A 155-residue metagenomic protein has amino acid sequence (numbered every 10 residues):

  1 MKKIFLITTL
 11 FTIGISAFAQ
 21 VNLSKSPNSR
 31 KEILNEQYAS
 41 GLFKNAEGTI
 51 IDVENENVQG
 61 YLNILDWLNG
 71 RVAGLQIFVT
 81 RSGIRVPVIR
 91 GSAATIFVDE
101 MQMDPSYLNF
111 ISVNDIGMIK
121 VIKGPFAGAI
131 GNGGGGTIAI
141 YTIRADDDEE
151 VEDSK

Functional and structural regions predicted by a protein language model:
M1-L23: Bacterial Sec-dependent N-terminal signal peptides
F5, Q76, G117-K120: Residues embedded in well-ordered beta-strands within globular domains across many folds
L23-K25, S29, L65-M101, A129-I138: Extracytoplasmic beta-strand/coil segments of soluble accessory domains associated with Gram-negative outer-membrane
S29-E56: N-terminal periplasmic "start-of-domain" segments of outer-membrane beta-barrel proteins
N57-Y61, N109: Solvent-exposed, acidic/flexible segments
G60-I64, D115: Stable alpha-helical elements in mature extracytoplasmic
R85-K123, E150-K155: Periplasmic plug
I116-S154: A beta-strand signature from Gram-negative outer-membrane beta-barrel systems, especially the internal plug domain
